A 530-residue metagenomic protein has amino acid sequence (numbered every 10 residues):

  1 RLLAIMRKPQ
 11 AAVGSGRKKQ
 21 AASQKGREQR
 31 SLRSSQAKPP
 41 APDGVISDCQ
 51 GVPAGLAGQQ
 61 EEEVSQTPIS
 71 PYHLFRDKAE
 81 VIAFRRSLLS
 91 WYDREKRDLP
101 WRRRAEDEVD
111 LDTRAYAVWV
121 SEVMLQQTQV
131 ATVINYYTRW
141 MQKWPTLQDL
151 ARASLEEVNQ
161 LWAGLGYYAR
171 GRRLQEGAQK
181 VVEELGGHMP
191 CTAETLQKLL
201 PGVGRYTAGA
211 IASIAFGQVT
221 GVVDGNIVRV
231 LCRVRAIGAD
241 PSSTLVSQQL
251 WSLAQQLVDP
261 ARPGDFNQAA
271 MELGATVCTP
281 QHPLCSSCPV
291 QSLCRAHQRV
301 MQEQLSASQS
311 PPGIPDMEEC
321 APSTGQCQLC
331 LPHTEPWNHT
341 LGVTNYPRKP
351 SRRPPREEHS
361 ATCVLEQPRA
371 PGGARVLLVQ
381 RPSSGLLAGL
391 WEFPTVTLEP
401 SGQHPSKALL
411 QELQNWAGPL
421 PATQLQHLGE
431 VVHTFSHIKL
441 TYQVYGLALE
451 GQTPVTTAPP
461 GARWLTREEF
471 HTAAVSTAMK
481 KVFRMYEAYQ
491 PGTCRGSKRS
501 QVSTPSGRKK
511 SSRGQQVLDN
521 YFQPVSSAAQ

Functional and structural regions predicted by a protein language model:
R1-D107, L111, E272-Q530: Intrinsically disordered, low-complexity, charged terminal extensions of DNA damage-control enzymes
D93-I314, P419-L420: Catalytic cores of DNA base-excision repair glycosylases
